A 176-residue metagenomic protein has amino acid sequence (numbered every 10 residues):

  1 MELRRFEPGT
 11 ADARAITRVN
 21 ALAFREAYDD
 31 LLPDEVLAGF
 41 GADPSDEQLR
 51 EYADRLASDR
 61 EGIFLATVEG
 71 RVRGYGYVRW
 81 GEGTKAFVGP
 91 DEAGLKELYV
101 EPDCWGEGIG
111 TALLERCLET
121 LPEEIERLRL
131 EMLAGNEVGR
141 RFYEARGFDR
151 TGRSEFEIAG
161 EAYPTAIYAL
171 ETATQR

Functional and structural regions predicted by a protein language model:
E2, G9, D91-G94, E126-R141 (+2 more regions): C-terminal "cap" of GNAT-fold acetyltransferases
R4-A11, T17-W105, L114-R116, T120 (+1 more regions): Acetyl-CoA-dependent GNAT
Y75, I109-T111, E161: Gly/Ser/Thr-rich helix-start
E97-E115, L133-R141, A145-R146: Conserved glycine-rich acetyl-CoA-binding loop
E107, E123-E126: Short coil/turn segments at alpha/beta junctions that flank glycine-rich nucleotide-binding fingerprints
